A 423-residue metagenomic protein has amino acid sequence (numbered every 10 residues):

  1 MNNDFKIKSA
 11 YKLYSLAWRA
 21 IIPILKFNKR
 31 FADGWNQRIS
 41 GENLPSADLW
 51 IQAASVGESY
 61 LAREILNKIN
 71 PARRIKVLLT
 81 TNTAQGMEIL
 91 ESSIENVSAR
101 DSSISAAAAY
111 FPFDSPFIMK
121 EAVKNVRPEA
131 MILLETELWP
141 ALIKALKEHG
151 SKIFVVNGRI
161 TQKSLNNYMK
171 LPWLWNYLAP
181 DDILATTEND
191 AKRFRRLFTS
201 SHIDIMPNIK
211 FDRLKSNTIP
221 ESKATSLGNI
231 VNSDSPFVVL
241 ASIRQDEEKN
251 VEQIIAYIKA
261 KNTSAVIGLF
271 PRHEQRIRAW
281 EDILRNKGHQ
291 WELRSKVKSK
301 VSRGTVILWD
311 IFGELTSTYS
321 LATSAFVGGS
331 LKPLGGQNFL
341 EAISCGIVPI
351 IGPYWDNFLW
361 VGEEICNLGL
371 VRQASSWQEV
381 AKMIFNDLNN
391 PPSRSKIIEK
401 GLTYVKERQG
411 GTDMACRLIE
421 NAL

Functional and structural regions predicted by a protein language model:
M1-L423: Nucleotide-activated sugar donor-binding and catalytic core shared by glycosyltransferases and related lipid-linked
